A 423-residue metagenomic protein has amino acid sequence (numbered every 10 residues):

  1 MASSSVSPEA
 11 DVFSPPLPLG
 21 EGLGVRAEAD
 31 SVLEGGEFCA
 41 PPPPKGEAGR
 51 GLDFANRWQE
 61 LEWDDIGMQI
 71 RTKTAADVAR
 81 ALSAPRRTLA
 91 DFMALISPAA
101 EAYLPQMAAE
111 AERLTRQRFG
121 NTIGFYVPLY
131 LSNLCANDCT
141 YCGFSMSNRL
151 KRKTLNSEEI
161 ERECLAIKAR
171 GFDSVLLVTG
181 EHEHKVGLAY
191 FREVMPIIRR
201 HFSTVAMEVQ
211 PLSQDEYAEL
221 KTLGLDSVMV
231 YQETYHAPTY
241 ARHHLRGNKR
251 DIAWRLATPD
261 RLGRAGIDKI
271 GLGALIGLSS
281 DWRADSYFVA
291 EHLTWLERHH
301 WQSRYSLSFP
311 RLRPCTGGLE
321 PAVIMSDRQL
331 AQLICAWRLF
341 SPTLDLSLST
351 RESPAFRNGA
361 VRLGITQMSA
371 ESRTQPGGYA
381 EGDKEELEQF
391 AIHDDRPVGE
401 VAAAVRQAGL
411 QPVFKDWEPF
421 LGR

Functional and structural regions predicted by a protein language model:
M1-S4, D11, C39, G51-A102 (+1 more regions): Auxiliary Fe-S-binding modules of radical SAM enzymes
G20-G22, G35-G36, G46-R50: Glycine-biased, low-complexity coil/linker segments
G22, H243-K249, P321-I324, L387: Short glycine-enriched, charge-decorated loop/helix-capping segments at active-site entrances that position
G120-E159: Canonical Radical SAM [4Fe-4S] cluster-binding loop centered on the CxxxCxxC motif and its immediate flanking residues
I123-V127, V175, V205-M207, V228-V230 (+4 more regions): Hydrophobic faces of well-ordered beta-strands that scaffold small-molecule active sites in alpha/beta enzyme cores
P128-Y130, G180-H182, E208-L212, E233-Y235 (+4 more regions): Active-site beta-loop-alpha junctions enriched in small/polar residues
M146-F288, L293-W295: Conserved Radical SAM active-site core
